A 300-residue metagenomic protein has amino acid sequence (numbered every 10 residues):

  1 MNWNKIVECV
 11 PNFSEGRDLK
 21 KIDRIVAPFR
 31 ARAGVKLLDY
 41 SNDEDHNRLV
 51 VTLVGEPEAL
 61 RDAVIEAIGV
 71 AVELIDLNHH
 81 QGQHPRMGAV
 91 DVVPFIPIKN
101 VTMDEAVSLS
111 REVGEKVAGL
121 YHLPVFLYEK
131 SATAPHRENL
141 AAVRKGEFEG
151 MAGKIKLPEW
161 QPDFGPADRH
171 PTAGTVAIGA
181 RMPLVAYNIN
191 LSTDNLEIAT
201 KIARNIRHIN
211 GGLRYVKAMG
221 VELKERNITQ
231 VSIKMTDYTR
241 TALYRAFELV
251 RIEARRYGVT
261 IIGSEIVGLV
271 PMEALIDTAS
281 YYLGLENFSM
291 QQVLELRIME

Functional and structural regions predicted by a protein language model:
N2-E300: Long, contiguous binding/interaction regions
